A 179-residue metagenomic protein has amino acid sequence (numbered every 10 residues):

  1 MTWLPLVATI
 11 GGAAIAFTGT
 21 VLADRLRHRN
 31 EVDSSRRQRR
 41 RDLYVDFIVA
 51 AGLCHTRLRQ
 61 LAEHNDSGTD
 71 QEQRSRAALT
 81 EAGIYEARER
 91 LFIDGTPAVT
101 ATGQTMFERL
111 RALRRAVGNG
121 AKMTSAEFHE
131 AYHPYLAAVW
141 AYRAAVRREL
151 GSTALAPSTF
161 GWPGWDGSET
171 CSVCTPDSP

Functional and structural regions predicted by a protein language model:
M1-G11: Feature marks short, highly hydrophobic, charge-poor N-terminal signal-anchor/signal peptide-like helices that anchor
T18-P179: Conserved non-transmembrane functional hotspots
